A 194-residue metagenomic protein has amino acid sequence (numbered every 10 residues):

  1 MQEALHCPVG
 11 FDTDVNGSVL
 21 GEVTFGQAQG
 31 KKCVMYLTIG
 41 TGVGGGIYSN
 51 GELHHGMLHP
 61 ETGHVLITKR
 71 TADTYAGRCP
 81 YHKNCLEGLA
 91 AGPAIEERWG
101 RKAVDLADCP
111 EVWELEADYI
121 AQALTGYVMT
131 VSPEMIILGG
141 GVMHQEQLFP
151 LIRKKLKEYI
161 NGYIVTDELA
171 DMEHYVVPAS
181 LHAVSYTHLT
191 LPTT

Functional and structural regions predicted by a protein language model:
M1-C7, G21-K31, I47, L53 (+1 more regions): ATP-binding/phosphotransfer module of carbohydrate and carboxylate kinases, centering on a glycine-rich
V9-D14: General beta-strand structural signal in soluble alpha/beta enzymes
V15-V19: Active-site-adjacent loop/helix segments that line or gate small-molecule/cofactor pockets in enzymes
V34-T38, G44: Short glycine-aspartate micro-motif
I39-T41, G140-G141: Short secondary-structure boundary segments
P60-G63: A short acidic/small-residue loop/turn micro-motif
